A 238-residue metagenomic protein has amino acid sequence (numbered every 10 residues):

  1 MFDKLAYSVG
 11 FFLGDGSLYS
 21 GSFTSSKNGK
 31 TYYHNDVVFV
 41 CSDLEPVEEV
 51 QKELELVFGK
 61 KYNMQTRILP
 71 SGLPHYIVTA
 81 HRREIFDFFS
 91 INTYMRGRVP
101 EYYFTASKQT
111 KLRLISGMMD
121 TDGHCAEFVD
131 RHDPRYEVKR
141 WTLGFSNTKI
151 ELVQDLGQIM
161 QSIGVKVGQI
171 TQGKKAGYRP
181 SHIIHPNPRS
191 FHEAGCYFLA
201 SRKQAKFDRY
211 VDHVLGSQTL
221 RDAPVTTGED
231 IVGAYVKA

Functional and structural regions predicted by a protein language model:
M1-A238: Internal intein/HINT superfamily modules and their associated LAGLIDADG
